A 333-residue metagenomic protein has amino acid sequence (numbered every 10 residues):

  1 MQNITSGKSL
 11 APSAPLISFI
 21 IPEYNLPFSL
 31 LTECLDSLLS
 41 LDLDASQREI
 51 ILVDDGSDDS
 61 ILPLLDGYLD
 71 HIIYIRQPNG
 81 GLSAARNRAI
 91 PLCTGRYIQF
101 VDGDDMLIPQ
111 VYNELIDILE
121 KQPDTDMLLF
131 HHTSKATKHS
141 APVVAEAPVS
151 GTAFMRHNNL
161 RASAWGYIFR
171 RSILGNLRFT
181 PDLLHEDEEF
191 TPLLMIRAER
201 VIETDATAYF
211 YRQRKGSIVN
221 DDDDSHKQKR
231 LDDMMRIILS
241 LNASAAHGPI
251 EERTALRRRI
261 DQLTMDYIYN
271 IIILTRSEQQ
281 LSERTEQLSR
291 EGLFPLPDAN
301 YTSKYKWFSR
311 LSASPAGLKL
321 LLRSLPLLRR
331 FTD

Functional and structural regions predicted by a protein language model:
M1-D233: Nucleotide-sugar donor-binding/catalytic module of glycosyltransferases that assemble extracellular/cell-envelope
M1-T5, I273-D333: Membrane-interface aromatic/basic loop that binds lipid-linked glycans or pyrophosphate carriers, typified by
V53, N87, V111, M195-I196 (+7 more regions): Charge-rich, low-complexity amphipathic helices in intrinsically disordered tails/linkers adjacent to domains
H71, L92, R197, S244-H247 (+1 more regions): Active-site catalytic microenvironments for nucleophilic, acid-base chemistry
A208-K215, D221-E252, Y269-F294: Catalytic core of nucleotide-sugar-dependent glycosyltransferases
G248-I260, L311, P315: Structural motif
R258-Y269: Amphipathic alpha-helical repeat scaffolds of TPR domains
